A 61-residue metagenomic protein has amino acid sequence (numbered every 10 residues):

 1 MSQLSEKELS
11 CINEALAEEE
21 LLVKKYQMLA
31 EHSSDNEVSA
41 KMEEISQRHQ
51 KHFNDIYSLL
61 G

Functional and structural regions predicted by a protein language model:
M1-G61: His/Met- and acidic-residue-enriched segments that coordinate or traffic transition-metal cofactors and support
